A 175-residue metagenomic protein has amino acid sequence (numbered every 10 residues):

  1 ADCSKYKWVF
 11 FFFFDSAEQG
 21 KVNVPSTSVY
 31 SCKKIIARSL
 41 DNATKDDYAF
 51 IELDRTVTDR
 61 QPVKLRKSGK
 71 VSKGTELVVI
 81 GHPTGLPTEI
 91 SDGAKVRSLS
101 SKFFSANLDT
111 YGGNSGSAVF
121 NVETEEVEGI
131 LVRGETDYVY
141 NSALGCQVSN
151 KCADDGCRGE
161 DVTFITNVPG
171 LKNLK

Functional and structural regions predicted by a protein language model:
A1-S105, N121-E126, V132, S142-G145 (+2 more regions): Serine endopeptidase catalytic core focused on the charge-relay Asp
D47-A49, K151-K175: PDZ/PDZ-like groove recognition
L108-G112: Short loop/turn motifs at secondary-structure junctions and domain boundaries
S115-A118: Beta-propeller and closely related beta-sheet repeat lectin domains
G134-T136: A short acidic/small-residue loop/turn micro-motif
V139: Extended catalytic cores and adjacent scaffolds of nucleotide/polyanion-binding enzymes
